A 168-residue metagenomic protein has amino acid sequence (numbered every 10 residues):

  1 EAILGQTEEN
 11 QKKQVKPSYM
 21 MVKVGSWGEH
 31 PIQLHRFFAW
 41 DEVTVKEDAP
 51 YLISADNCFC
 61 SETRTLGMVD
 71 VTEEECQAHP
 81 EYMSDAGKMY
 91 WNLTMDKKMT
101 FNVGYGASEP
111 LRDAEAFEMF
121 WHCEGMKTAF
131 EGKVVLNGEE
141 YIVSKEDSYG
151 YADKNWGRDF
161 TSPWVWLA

Functional and structural regions predicted by a protein language model:
E1-A168: Targeting-peptide/extracellular-domain and disordered-appendage signature
